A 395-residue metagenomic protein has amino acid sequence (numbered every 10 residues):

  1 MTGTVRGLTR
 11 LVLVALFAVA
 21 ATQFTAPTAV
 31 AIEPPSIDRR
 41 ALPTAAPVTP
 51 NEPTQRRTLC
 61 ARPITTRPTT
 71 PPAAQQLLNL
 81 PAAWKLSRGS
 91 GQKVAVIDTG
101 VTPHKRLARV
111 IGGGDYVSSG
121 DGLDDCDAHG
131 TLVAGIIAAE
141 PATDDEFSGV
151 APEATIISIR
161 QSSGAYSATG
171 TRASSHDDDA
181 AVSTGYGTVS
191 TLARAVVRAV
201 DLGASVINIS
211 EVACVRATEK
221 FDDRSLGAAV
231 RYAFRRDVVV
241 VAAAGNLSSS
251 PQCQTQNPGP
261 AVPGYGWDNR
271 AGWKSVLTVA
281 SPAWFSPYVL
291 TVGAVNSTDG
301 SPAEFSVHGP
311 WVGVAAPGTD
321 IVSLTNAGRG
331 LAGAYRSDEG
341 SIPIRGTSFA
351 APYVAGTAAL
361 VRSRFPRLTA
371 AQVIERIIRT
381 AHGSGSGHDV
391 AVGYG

Functional and structural regions predicted by a protein language model:
M1-F17: N-terminal export and membrane-targeting signals
V14, A21-Q92, K105-R106: Protease zymogen maturation seam
A82-V94, T99-G112, D121-G185, Y288 (+2 more regions): Subtilisin-like serine protease catalytic core
S90-V94, P152-I157, D201-I207, R235-V240 (+3 more regions): Loop/turn elements at helix/coil->beta-strand transitions in domains of secreted/extracellular proteins
D98, G266-A359: Extracellular S/T/G-rich loop segment that most often corresponds to the catalytic His/Ser-adjacent loop
T99-P103, Y116-V117, D121, T143 (+8 more regions): Solvent-exposed loop/turn segments at secondary-structure junctions within structured extracellular/periplasmic domains
Y166-S281, S341-R345, F349: Substrate-binding/access-modulating region of protease and related hydrolase catalytic domains
F365-G395: C-terminal subdomain of the subtilisin-like protease fold in secreted/lumenal serine endopeptidases
